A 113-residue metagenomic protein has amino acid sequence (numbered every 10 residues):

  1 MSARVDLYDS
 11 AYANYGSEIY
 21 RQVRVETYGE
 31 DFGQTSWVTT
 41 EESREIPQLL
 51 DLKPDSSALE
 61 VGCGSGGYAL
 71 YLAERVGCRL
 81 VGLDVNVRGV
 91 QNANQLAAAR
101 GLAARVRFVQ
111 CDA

Functional and structural regions predicted by a protein language model:
M1-E26: N-terminal, positively charged/glycine-rich alpha-helical extensions of SAM-dependent methyltransferases
E26-S36: Class I SAM-dependent methyltransferase Rossmann-like catalytic core, especially the SAM/SAH-binding loop
T27-G29, P54, C78-R79: A short, structure-level motif marking secondary-structure boundaries and short turns
S36-P54: Conserved alpha-helix/loop element of class I SAM-dependent methyltransferases that forms part of the SAM/SAH-binding
S57-A113: Class I SAM-dependent methyltransferase SAM/SAH-binding core
